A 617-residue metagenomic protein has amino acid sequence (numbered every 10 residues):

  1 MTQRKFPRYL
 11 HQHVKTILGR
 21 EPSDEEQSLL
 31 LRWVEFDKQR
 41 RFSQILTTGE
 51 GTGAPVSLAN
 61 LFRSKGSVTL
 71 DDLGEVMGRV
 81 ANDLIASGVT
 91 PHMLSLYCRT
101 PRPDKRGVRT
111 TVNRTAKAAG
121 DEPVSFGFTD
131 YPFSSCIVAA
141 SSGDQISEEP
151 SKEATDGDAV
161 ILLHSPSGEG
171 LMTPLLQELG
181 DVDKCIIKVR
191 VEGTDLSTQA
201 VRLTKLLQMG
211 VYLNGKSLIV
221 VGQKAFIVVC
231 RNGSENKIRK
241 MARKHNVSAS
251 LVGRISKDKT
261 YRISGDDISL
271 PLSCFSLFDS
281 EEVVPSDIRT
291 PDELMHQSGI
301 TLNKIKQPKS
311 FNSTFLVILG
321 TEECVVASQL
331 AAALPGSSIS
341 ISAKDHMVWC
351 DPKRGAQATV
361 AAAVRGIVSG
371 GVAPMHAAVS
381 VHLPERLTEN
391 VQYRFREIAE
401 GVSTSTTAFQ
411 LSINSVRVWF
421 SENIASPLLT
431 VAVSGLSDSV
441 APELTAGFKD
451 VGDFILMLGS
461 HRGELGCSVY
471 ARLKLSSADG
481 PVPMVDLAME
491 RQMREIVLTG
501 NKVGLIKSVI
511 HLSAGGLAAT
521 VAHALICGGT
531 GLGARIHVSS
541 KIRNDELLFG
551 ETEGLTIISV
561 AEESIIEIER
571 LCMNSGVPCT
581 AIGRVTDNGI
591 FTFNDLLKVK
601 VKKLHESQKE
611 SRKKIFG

Functional and structural regions predicted by a protein language model:
T2-L29, V108-S135, L176-N303, V391 (+5 more regions): Glycine-/charge-enriched secondary-structure boundary and capping motifs
Q12, G19, E25-S167, L213-I219 (+2 more regions): Glycine-rich phosphate/pyrophosphate-binding loop regions near the starts of catalytic domains
L73-V76, L171, L196, A356-T359 (+2 more regions): Catalytic-loop motifs flanking and including active-site residues across diverse enzymes
D144-E148, E169-L175, R491-M493: Active-site glycine-rich loop that binds ribose-phosphate moieties when present
S167, L171, E192, M489 (+1 more regions): Short, contiguous, pocket-lining structural segments that sit at or immediately flank catalytic/ligand-binding sites
P335-S337, A358, A362-G366, H376-A378 (+3 more regions): Charged, low-complexity, helix-prone segments enriched in Lys/Glu/Asp/Gln
P481, V485-L487: Long, low-charge, small-residue-enriched segments that form tightly packed helices used for assembly/packing
